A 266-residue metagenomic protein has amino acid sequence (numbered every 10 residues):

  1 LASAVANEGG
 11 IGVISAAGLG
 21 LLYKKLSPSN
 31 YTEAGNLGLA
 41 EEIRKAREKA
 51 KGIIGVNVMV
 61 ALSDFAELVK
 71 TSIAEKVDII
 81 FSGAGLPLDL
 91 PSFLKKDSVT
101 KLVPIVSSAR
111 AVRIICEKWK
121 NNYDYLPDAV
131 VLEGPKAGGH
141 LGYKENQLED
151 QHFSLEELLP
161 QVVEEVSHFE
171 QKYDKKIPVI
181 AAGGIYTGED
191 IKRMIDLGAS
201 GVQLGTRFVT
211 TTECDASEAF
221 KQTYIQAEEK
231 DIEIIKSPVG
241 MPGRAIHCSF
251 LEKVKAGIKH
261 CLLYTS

Functional and structural regions predicted by a protein language model:
L1-Y173: Active-site entrance/lid segments in N-terminal catalytic domains of soluble metabolic enzymes
A137-I180, Y186-S266: Conserved active-site-proximal phosphate/metal-binding subdomains
